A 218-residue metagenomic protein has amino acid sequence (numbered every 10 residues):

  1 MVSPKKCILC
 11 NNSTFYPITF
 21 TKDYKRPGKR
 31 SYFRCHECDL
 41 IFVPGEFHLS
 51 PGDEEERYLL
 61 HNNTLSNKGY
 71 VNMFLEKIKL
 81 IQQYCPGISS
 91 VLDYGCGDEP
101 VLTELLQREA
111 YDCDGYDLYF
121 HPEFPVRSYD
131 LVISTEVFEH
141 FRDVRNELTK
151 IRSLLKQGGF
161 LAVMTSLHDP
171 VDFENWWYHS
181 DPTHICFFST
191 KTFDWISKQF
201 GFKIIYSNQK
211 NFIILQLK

Functional and structural regions predicted by a protein language model:
M1-L131, T135, L148, M164 (+3 more regions): Conserved N-terminal segment of class I S-adenosyl-L-methionine
P86, R142, K156: Short conserved AdoMet
E136, H140: A short His-aromatic
F141-I151, T165: A short, conserved alpha-helix within the catalytic core of class I
L148-F160: A short glycine-rich, Lys/Arg-flanked "PGG" loop and its adjoining helix->strand segment in the class I
V163-C186, K191-T192, I196: Short, glycine-/aromatic-enriched active-site segment of Class I SAM-dependent methyltransferases
F202-K203: C-terminal domain-boundary segment and adjacent tail
